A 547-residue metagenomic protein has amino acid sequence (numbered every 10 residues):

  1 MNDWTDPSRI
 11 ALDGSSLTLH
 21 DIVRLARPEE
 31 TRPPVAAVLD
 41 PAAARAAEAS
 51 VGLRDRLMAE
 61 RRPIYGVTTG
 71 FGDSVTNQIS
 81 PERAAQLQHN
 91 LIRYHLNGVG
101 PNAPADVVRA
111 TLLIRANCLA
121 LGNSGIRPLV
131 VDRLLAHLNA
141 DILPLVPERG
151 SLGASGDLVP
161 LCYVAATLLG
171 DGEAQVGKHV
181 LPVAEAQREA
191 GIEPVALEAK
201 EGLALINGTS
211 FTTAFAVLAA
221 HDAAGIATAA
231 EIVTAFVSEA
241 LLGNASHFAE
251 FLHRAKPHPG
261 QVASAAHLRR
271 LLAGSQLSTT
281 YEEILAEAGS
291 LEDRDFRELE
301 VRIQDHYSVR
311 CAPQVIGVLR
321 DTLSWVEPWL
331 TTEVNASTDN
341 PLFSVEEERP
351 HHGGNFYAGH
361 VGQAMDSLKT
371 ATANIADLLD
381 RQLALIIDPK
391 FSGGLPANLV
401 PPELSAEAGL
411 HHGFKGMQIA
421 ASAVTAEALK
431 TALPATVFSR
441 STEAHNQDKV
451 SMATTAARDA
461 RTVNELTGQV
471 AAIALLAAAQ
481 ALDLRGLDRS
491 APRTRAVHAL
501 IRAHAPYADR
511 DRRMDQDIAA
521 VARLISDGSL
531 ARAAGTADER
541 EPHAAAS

Functional and structural regions predicted by a protein language model:
N2-R45, S50-M58, S80, A84 (+1 more regions): C-terminal auxiliary extensions adjacent to catalytic cores
I22, L91, H95, V107 (+6 more regions): Short alpha-helical scaffolding segments that buttress acidic/His motifs in well-ordered protein cores
A47-L53, L57-V75: N-terminal low-complexity or amphipathic/hydrophobic leaders
Y65-L87, Y94-L119, P147-L169, V195-T212: FAD-binding core of FAD-dependent oxidoreductases, characterized by glycine-rich FAD pyrophosphate-binding loops
N102, G125-I126, T228: Alpha/propeptide regions of enzymes that mature by internal proteolysis
G122-R149: FAD-binding glycine-rich core of flavoenzymes that anchor FAD
N123, L152-A154, G409: Conserved, non-catalytic sequence blocks in retroelement Pol enzymes and Pol-derived host proteins
V146-S151, E346-P350: Cysteine-centered functional microenvironments
